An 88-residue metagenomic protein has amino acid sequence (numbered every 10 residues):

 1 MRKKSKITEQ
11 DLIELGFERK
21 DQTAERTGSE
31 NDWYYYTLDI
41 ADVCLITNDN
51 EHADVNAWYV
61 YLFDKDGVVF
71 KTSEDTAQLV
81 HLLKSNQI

Functional and structural regions predicted by a protein language model:
M1-R2, F70: Residue-level marker of alpha-helix boundaries and capping positions
K3-D21: Amphipathic alpha-helical segments
L12, L62-I88: Ampiphathic alpha-helical segments that act as solvent-exposed interaction surfaces
R19-E74: Acidic, low-complexity, intrinsically disordered interaction modules
